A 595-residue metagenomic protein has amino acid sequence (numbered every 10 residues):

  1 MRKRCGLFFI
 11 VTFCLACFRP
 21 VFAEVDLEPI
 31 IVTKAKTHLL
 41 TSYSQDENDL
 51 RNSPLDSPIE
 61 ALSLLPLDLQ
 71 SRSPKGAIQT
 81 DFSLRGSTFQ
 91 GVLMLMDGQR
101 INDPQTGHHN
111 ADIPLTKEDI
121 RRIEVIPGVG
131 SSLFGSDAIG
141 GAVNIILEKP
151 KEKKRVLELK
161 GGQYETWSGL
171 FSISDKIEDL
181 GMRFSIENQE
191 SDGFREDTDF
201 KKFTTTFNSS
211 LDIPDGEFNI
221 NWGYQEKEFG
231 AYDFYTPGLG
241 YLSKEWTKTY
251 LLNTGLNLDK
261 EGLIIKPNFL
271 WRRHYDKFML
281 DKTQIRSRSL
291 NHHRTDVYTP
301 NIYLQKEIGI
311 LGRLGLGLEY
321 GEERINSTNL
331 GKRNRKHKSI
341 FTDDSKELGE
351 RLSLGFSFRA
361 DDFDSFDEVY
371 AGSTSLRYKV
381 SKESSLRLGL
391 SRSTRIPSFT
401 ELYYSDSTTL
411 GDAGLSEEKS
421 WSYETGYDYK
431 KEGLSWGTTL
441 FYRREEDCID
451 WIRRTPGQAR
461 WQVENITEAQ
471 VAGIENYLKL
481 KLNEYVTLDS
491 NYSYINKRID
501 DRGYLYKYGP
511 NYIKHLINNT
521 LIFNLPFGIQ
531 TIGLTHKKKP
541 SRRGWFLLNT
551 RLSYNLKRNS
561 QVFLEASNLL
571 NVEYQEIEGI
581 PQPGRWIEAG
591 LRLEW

Functional and structural regions predicted by a protein language model:
L27-D56, D81: N-terminal periplasmic "start-of-domain" segments of outer-membrane beta-barrel proteins
S63-Q99: Extracytoplasmic beta-strand/coil segments of soluble accessory domains associated with Gram-negative outer-membrane
R100-P127, I146-E148: Short acidic/polar hinge/loop motifs at secondary-structure boundaries that mediate gating or recognition
G130-S132, A142, L147-D175, S185-I186 (+1 more regions): Short strand-turn segments of transmembrane beta-barrel domains in outer membranes, especially the first one or two
S191-K202, G216-V297: Flexible loop and strand-edge segments within Gram-negative outer membrane beta-barrel domains
S210-P214, L388, Y508-W595: Conserved C-terminal beta-signal and adjacent last beta-strands/turns of outer-membrane beta-barrel proteins
T236-D259, H293, K379, S385 (+4 more regions): Outer-membrane beta-barrel signature, preferentially recognizing the C-terminal barrel domain of Gram-negative
I310, L314, E347-L354, Y442-R444 (+2 more regions): Gram-negative outer-membrane beta-barrel transporters
